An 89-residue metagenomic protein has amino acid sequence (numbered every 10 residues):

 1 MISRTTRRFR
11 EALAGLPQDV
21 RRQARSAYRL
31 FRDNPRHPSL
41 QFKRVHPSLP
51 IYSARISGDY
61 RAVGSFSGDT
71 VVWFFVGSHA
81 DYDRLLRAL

Functional and structural regions predicted by a protein language model:
M1-A27: Arg/Lys-rich, positively charged N-terminal/basic patches that mediate binding to nucleic acids
I2-R4, I56-L89: Enriched for short, Lys/Arg-rich terminal
S3, R25, R36-S39, V76: Non-catalytic, surface-exposed connector residues within folded enzymatic/regulatory domains
R10, Y28, F42, W73-F75: Tryptophan-centered motif/residue detector
R29-A54: A short, surface-exposed loop/turn module that caps and links secondary-structure elements
